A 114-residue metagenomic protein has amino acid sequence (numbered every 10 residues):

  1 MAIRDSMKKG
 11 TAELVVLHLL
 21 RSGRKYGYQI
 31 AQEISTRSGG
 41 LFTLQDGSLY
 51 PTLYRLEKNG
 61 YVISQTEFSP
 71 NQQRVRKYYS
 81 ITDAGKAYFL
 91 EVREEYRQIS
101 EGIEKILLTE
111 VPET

Functional and structural regions predicted by a protein language model:
A2-S6, T66-F68: Short beta-strand/turn micro-motifs at beta-sheet edges
D5-S48: N-terminal helix-turn-helix DNA-binding core of bacterial DNA-binding proteins
I34, S69-N71: Short secondary-structure boundary/capping segments
L49-L56: Basic amphipathic alpha-helical segments that dock to polyanions
N71, V75-R93: Basic, amphipathic "hinge/linker" alpha-helix immediately C-terminal to the N-terminal HTH DNA-binding motif
K86-T114: Amphipathic alpha-helical dimerization/coiled-coil segments that flank or bridge DNA-binding/regulatory modules
